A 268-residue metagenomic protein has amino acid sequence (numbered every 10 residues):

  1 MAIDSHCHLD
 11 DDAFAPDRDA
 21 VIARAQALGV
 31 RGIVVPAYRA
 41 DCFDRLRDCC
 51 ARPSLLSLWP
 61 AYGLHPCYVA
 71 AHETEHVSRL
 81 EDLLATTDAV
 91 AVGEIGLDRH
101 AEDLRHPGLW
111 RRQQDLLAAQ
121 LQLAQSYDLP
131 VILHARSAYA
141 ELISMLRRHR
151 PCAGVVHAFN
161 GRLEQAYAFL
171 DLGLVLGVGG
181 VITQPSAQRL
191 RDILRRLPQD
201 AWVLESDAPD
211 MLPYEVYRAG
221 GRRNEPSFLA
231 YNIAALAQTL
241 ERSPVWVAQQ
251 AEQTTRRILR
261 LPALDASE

Functional and structural regions predicted by a protein language model:
M1-E268: Mid-domain alpha/beta scaffold segments of enzyme catalytic cores
